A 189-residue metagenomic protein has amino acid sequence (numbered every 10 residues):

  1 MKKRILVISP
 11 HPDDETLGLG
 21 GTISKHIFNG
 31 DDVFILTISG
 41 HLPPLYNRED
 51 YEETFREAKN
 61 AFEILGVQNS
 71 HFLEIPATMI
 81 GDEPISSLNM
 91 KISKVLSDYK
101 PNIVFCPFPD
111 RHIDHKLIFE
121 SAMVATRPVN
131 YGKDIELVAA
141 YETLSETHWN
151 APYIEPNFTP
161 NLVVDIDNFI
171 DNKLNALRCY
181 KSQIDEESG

Functional and structural regions predicted by a protein language model:
M1-I8, K25, N29, E49-E52 (+3 more regions): Metal-dependent de-N-acetylase/amidase catalytic core
K3-E49: ATP-dependent adenylation/pyrophosphate-handling site
P10-D14, I75, P109: Short acidic donor-binding/metal-coordinating loop in glycosyltransferase active sites
E15, E57, E142: Acidic-residue sensor for enzyme active/binding pockets
I38, F72-P76: Short glycine-rich catalytic loops that host catalytic nucleophiles or stabilize transition states across multiple
